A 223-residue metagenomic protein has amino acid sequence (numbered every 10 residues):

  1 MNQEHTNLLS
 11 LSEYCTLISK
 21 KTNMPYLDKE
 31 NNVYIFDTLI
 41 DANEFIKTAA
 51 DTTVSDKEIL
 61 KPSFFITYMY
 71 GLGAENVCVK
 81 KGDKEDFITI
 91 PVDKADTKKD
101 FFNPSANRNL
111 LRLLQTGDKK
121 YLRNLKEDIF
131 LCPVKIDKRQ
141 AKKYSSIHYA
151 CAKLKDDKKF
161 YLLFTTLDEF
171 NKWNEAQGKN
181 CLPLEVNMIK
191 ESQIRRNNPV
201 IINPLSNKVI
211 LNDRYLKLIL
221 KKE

Functional and structural regions predicted by a protein language model:
M1-E223: An interfacial alpha-helical scaffold signature
